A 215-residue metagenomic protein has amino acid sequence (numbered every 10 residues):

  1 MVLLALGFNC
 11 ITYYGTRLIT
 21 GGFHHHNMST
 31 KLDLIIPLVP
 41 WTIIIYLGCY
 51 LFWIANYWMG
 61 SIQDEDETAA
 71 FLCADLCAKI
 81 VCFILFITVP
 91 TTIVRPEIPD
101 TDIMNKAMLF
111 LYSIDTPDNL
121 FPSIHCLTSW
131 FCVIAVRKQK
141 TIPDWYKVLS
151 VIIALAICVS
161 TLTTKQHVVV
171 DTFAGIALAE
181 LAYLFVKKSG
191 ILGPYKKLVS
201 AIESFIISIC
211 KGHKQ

Functional and structural regions predicted by a protein language model:
M1-F52, P99, C210-Q215: N-terminal transmembrane-helix/juxtamembrane module of multi-pass inner/ER membrane proteins
C10-I11, K79-L85, I152-T163: Aromatic-anchored segments of alpha-helical transmembrane domains
T16-K31, S61-W145, G193-Q215: Membrane-interface loops
P37-L51, S113-A135, V169, F173: Membrane-interface loop-to-helix entry segments
F52-N56, T128-A135, I152-S160: Hydrophobic, membrane-inserted alpha-helices
P117-F121, A156-Y183: Interfacial helix-loop-helix junctions of multi-pass membrane proteins
V133-R137, A179-K187: Hydrophobic transmembrane alpha-helices
P143-L155: Short hydrophobic alpha-helices at membrane interfaces in multi-pass membrane enzymes
